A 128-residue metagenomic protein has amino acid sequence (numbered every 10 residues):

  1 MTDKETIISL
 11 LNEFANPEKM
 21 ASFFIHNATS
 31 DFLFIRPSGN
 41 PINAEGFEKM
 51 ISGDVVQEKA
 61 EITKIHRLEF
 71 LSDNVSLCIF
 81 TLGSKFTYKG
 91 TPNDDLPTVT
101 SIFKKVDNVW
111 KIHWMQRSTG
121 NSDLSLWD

Functional and structural regions predicted by a protein language model:
K4-T6, M20-N74, F80: A solvent-exposed, acidic/Ser-Thr-rich amphipathic alpha-helical stretch
T6-P17: Solvent-exposed, amphipathic alpha-helical segments
S9, V75-L77, T98: Intrinsic-disorder/low-complexity, polar/charged segments enriched in Ser/Thr/Lys/Arg/Asp/Glu/Gln
L68-S76, F103-W110: A short, structured loop/turn motif at beta-sheet edges
F80-F86: Generic short beta-strand segments
Y88-G90: Outer-membrane beta-barrel domain signature
P92-D94: Transmembrane beta-barrel outer-membrane domains
L96-L126: Short beta-strand edge/turn micro-motifs at domain boundaries
